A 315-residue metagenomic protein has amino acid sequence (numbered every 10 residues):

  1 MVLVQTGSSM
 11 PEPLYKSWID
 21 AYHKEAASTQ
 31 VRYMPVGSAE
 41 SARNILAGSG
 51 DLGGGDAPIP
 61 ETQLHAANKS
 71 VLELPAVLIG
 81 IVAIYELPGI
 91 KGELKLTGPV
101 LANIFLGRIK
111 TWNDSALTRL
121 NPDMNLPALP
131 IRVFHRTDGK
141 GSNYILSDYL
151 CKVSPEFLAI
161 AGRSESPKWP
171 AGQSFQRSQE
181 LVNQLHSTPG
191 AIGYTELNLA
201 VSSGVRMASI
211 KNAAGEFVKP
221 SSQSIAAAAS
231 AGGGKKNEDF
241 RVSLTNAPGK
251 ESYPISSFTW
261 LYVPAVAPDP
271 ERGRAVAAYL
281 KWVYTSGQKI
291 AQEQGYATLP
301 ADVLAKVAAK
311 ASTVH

Functional and structural regions predicted by a protein language model:
M1-H315: Flexible loop/hinge segments at secondary-structure junctions
